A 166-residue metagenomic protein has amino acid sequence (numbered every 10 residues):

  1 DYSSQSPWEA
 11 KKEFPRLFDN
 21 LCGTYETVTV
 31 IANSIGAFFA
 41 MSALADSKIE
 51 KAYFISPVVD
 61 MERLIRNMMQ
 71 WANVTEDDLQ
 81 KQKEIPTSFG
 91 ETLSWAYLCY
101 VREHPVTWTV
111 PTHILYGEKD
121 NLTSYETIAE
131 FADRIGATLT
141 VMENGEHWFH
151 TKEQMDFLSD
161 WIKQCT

Functional and structural regions predicted by a protein language model:
D1-C22: Catalytic nucleophile-loop/oxyanion-hole region of alpha/beta-hydrolase and closely related hydrolase-like folds
D1-S3, A37-F38, D60, W148: Short secondary-structure capping/turn micro-motifs that flank functional sites
F14, A40, I128: Aromatic/hydrophobic pocket-lining residues that form π-stacking "cages" and hydrophobic walls in ligand
F18-V30, V110-P111: Mobile, glycine- and charge-enriched loop segments and immediately flanking short secondary-structure elements within
G23, S47-K48: Short helix-capping segments at alpha-helix termini
I31-A40: Gly/Ala-rich beta-loop-alpha elbow adjacent to hydrolase catalytic centers
A43-L44: Aromatic pocket-lining residues of Rossmann-like dinucleotide-binding sites
K48-E130, R134-C165: The alpha/beta-hydrolase serine catalytic core
